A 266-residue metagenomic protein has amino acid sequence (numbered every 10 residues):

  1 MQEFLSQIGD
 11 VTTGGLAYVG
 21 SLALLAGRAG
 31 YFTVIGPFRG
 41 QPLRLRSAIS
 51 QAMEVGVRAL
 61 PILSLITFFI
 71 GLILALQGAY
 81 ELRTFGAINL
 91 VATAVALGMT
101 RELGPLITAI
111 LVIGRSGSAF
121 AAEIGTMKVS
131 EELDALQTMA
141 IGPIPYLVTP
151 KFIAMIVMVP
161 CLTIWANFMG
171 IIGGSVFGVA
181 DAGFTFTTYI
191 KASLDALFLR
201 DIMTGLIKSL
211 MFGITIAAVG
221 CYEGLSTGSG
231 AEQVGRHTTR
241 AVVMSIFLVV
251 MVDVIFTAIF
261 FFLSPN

Functional and structural regions predicted by a protein language model:
M1-A48, E223-G228: Short, membrane-interfacial amphipathic segments enriched in basic
G27-Q51, G71-A94: Hydrophobic transmembrane alpha-helix segments characteristic of membrane transport and insertion machinery
F38-R46, M53-L65, I246: Membrane-interface helix starts
Q51, E131, G142-T163, H237 (+1 more regions): Start (N-cap) of specific transmembrane helices in multi-pass transporter permeases
R58, I62-I66, G86-F120, A154-T163 (+1 more regions): Loop-to-helix entry region at the N-terminal start of transmembrane alpha-helices in multi-pass membrane transporters
I66-I73, A109, I113, T149-G178 (+3 more regions): Hydrophobic alpha-helical transmembrane segments that constitute the membrane-spanning cores of multi-pass membrane
L76-R101, N167-L210, I214, A218-R240 (+1 more regions): Membrane-interfacial helix-loop-helix connectors in multipass membrane proteins
E123-T149, A231-V234: Short cytoplasmic-facing helical segments at TM-TM junctions of multi-pass membrane proteins
